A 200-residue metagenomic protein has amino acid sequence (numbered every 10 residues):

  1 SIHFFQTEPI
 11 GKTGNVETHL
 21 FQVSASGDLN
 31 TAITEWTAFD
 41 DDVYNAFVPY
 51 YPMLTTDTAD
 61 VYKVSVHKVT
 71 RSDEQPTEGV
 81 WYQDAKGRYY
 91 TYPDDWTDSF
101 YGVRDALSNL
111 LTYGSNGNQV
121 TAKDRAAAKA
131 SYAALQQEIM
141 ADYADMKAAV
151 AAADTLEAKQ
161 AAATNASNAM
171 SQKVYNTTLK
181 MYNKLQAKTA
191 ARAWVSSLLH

Functional and structural regions predicted by a protein language model:
S1-H200: C-terminus-biased signal that marks the final domain/tail of proteins
